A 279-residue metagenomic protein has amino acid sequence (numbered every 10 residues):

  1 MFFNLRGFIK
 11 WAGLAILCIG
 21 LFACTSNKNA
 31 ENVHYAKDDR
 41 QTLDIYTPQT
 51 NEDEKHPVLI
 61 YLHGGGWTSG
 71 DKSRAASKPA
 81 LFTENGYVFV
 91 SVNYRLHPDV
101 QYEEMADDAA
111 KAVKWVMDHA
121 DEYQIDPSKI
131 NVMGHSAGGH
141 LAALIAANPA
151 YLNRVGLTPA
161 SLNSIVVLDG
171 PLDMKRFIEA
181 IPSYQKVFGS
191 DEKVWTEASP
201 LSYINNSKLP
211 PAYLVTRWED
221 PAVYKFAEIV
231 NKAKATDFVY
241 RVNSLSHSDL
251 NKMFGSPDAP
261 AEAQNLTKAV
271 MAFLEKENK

Functional and structural regions predicted by a protein language model:
C24-E52: N-terminal cap/lid segment of alpha/beta-hydrolase-fold proteins
E54-G65: Short beta-strand element of the alpha/beta-hydrolase
G65, N93-H97, P171, N243-S246: Short beta-to-alpha linker loops that shape the active-site pocket of alpha/beta-hydrolase fold enzymes
S73-V90: Short amphipathic alpha-helix adjacent to the substrate-entry channel of hydrolases
V100-D121: Alpha/beta-hydrolase active-site loop
K114-E179, W195: Primarily recognizes the serine-hydrolase "nucleophile elbow" in alpha/beta-hydrolase and SGNH/GDSL folds
L157-P159, N163-I178, D191-K225: The feature captures the conserved acid-bearing segment of alpha/beta-hydrolase catalytic domains
V215, A235-K279: C-terminal catalytic histidine-bearing segment of alpha/beta-hydrolase fold enzymes
